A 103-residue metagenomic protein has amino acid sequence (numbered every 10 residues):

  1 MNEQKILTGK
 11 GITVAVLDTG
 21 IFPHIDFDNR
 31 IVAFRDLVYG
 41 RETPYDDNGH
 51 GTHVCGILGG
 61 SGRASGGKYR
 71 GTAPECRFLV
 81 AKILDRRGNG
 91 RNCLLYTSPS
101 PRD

Functional and structural regions predicted by a protein language model:
E3-A15, T19-A33, R41-N92: Subtilisin-like serine protease catalytic core
Y96-D103: Conserved small/polar residues in nucleotide/adenosyl-binding loops
